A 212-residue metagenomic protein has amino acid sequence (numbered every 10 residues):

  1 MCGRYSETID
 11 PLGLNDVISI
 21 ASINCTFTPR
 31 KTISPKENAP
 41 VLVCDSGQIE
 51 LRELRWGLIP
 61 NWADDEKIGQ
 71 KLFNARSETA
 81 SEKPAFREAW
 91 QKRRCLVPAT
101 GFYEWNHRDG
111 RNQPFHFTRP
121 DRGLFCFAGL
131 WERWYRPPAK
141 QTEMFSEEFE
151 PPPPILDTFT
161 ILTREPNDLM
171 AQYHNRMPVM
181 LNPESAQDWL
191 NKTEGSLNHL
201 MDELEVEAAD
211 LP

Functional and structural regions predicted by a protein language model:
M1-P212: Short linear sequence motif anchored by a di-proline
